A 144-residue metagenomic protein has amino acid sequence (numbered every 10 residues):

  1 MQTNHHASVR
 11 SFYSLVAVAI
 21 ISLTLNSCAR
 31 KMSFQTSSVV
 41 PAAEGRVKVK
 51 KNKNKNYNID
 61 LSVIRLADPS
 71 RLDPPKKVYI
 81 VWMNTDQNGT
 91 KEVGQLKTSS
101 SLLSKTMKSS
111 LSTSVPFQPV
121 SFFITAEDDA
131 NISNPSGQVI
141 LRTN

Functional and structural regions predicted by a protein language model:
Q2-H6, L23, C28-N144: N-terminal targeting/export leaders
Q2-V16: Bacterial N-terminal signal peptides that target proteins for export
S14-T24: Bacterial N-terminal signal peptides
